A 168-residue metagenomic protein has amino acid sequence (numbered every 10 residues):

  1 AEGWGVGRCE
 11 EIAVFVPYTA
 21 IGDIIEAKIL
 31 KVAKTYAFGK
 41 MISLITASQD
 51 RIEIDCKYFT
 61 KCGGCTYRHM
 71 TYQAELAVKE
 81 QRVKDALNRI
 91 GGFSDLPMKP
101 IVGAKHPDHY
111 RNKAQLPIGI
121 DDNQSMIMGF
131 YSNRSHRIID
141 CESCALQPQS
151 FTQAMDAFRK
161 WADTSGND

Functional and structural regions predicted by a protein language model:
A1-D168: Accessory RNA-recognition modules of RNA-modification enzymes
